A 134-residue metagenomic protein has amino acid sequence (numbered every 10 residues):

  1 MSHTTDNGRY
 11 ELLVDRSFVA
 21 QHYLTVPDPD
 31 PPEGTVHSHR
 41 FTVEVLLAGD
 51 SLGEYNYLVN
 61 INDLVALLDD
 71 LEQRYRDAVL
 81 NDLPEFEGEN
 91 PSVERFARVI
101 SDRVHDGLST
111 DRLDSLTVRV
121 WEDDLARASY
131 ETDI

Functional and structural regions predicted by a protein language model:
M1-I134: Charge-rich, low-complexity N-terminal segments
